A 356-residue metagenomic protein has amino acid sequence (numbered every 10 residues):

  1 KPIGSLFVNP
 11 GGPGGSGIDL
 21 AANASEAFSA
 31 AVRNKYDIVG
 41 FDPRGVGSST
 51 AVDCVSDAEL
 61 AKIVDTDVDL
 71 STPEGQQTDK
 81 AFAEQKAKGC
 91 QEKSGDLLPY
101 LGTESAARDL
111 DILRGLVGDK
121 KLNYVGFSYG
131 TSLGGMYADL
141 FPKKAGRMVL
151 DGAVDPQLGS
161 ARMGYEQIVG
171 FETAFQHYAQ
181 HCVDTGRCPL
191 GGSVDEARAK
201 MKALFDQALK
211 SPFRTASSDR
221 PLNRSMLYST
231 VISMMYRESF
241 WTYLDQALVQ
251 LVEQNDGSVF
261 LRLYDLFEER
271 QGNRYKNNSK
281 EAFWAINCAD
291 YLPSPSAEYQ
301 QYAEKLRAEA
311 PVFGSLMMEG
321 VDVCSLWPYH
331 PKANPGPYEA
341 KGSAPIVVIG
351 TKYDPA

Functional and structural regions predicted by a protein language model:
K1-G75: N-terminal cap/lid subdomain of alpha/beta-hydrolase-fold enzymes
P10-G11, G126-T131, T351: Conserved alpha/beta-hydrolase "nucleophile elbow" surrounding the catalytic nucleophile
S16, A107-R108, G126-A138: Glycine-rich nucleophile elbow surrounding the catalytic serine of serine-hydrolase chemistry
D53-D67, M136-K200, V249-Q271: A catalytic-pocket lid/entrance helix-loop region that shapes and gates access to the active site across common
G89-L97, E104-L122: Conserved acidic catalytic loop of the alpha/beta-hydrolase fold
Y124-G126, M148: Conserved alpha/beta-hydrolase fold motif
R198-S343: Alpha/beta-hydrolase fold active-site neighborhood
G342, V347-G350: Short beta-strand/loop motif that positions the catalytic acidic residue of the alpha/beta-hydrolase fold
